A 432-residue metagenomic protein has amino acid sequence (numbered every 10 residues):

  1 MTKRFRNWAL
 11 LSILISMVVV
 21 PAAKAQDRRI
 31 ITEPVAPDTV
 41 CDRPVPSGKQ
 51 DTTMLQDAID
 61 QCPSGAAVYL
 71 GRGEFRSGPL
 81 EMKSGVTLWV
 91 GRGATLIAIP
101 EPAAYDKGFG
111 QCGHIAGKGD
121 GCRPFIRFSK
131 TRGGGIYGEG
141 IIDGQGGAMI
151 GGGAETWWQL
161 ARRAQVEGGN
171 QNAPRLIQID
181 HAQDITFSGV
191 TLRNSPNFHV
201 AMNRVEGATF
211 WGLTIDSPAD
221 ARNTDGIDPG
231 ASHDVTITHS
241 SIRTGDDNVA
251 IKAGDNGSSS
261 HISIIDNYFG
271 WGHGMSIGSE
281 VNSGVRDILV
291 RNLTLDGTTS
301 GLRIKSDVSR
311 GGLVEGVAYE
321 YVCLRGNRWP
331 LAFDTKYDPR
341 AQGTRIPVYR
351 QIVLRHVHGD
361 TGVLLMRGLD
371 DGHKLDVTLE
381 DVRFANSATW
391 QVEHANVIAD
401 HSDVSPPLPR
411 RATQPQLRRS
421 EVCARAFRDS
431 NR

Functional and structural regions predicted by a protein language model:
M1-H181, T186-S188, N197, W211-A219 (+2 more regions): Extracellular "leader-to-stem" segments immediately downstream of a signal peptide or signal-anchor in secreted/lumenal
L55-Q61, R76-S84, I99, F187-G189 (+7 more regions): Short, T/G/N/S-enriched strand-turn elements that build extracellular solenoid repeat scaffolds
R76-L80, I99-E101, C122-R123, Q145-M149 (+10 more regions): Short glycine/acidic-rich loop motifs that flank beta-strands on beta-rich extracellular proteins
R92-G93, R132-I141, Q183-N194, E206-P218 (+7 more regions): Right-handed parallel beta-helix
D255-S258, S283-G284, R310, P339-R340: Short, small-residue-enriched loops and turns at beta-alpha junctions that line or gate enzyme active sites
N292, G301-R432: Extracellular beta-rich repeat passengers
